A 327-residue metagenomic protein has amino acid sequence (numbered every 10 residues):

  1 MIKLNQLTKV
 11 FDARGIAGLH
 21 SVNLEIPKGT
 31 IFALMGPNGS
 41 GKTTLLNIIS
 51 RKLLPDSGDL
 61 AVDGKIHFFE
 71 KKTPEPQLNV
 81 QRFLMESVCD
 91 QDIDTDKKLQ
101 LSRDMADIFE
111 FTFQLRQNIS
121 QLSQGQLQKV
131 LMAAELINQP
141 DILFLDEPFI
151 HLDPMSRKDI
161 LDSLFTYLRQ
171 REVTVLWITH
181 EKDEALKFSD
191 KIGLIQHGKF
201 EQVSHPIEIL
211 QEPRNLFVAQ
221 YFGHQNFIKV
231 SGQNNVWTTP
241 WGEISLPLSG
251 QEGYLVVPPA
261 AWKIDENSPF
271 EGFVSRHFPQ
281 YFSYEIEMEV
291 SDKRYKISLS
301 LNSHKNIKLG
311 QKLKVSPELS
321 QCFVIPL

Functional and structural regions predicted by a protein language model:
M1-L4, K9-S21: A short, flexible loop at the N-terminus of ABC-type nucleotide-binding domains that lies
M35-P37: The feature captures the beta-strand-to-loop junction immediately N-terminal to the Walker
S50: Helix-to-loop junction immediately C-terminal to a conserved catalytic motif
N118-L122: Conserved ABC ATPase signature
L143-E147: Catalytic Walker B motif of ABC-type/P-loop ATPase nucleotide-binding domains
H197-G198: Conserved ABC ATPase "signature" C-loop
W237-L327: Non-catalytic connector elements of ABC transporters
